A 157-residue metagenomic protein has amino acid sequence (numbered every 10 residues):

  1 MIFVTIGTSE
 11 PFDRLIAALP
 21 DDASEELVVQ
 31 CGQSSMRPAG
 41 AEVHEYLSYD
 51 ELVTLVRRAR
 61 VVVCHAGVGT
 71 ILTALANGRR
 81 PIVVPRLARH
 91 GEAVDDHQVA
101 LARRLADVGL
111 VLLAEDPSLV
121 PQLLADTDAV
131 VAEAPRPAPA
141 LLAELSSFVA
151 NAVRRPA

Functional and structural regions predicted by a protein language model:
M1-R58: Donor-nucleotide binding loops and adjacent catalytic segments primarily of GT-B fold Leloir glycosyltransferases
E10, L47-R57, H65, E92-D96 (+4 more regions): Residues at secondary-structure transition points
D13-L15, P38-A39, T73-L75, A93 (+1 more regions): Short glycine-/acidic-enriched loop or helix-start segments at secondary-structure transitions that form or flank
L15, T70, L101: Conserved sugar-transfer catalytic core signal across GT-A, GT-B, and GT-C glycosyltransferases
V29, Q122-A157: C-terminal amphipathic helix plus adjacent low-complexity, charged tail appended to glycosyltransferase catalytic
V43-Y46, L110-L119: Short acidic-hydrophobic, aromatic-tinged amphipathic segments that line or gate anion-handling sites
L52-E92: A donor-sugar binding/catalytic signature common to diverse glycosyltransferases and related nucleotide-sugar
R80-E115: Catalytic binding pocket for nucleotide-activated donors in carbohydrate/polymer assembly enzymes
